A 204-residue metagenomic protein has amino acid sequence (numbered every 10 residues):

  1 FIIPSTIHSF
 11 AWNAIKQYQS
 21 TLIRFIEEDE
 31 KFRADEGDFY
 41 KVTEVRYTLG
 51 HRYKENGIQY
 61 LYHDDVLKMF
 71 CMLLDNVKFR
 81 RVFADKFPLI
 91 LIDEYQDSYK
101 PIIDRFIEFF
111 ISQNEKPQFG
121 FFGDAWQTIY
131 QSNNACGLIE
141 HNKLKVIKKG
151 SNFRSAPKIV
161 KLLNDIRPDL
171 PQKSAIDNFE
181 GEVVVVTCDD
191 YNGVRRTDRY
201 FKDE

Functional and structural regions predicted by a protein language model:
F1-Q19: P-loop NTPase Walker
S9, Q96-D97, Q127: Short, glycine/acidic-enriched loop or turn micro-motifs at the edges of active sites
K16-F25, K161-R167, F201: Short, surface-exposed amphipathic charged segments that create phosphate/polyanion-binding patches used for binding
Q19-E94, K100-R105, Q131-A135: Accessory N-terminal region flanking or inserted into the helicase ATPase core in nucleic-acid motor proteins
D104-G181, V185: Conserved RecA-like helicase ATPase core segment that couples NTP binding/hydrolysis to strand translocation
V184-R195: Short acidic-hydrophobic, aromatic-tinged amphipathic segments that line or gate anion-handling sites
G193-E204: Conserved helicase/translocase motor-coupling segment
